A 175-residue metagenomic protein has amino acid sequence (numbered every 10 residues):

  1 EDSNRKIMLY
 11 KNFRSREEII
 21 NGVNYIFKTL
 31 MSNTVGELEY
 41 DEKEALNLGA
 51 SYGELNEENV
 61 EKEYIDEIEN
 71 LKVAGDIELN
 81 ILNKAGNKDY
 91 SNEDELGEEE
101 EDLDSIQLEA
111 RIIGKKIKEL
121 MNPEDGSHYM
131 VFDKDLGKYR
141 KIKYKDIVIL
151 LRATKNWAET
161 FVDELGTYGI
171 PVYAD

Functional and structural regions predicted by a protein language model:
E1-D175: Conserved motor-region signature of P-loop NTPase helicases/translocases
